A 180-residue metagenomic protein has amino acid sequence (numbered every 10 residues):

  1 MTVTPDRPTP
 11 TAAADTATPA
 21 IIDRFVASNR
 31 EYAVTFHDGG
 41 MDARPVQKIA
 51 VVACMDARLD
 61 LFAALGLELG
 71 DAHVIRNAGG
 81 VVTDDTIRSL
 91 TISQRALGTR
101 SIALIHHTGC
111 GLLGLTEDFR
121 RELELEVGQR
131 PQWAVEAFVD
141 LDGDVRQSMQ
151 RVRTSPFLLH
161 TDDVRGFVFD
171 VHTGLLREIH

Functional and structural regions predicted by a protein language model:
T2-P45, G80-D85, I92-A96, L112-H180: Divalent-metal-activated hydrolytic enzyme cores
E31-R88: Conserved beta-strand-loop surface patch within small alpha/beta domains used for substrate/adaptor or ligand engagement
V52-C54, R76, I105-H107, F167-D170: Short beta-strand segments
M55-R58, T108-L112: Gly/Ser/Thr-rich loops at beta-strand to alpha-helix junctions that form or flank small-molecule/cofactor-binding
G66, Q94-T99: Alpha-helix C-terminal capping segments
A72, I87-L90, S101-I102, T116: Generic internal hydrophobic packing segments that stabilize the cores of diverse globular domains
L97-H107: Ordered, amphipathic secondary-structure segments that act as subunit-interaction surfaces in large macromolecular
